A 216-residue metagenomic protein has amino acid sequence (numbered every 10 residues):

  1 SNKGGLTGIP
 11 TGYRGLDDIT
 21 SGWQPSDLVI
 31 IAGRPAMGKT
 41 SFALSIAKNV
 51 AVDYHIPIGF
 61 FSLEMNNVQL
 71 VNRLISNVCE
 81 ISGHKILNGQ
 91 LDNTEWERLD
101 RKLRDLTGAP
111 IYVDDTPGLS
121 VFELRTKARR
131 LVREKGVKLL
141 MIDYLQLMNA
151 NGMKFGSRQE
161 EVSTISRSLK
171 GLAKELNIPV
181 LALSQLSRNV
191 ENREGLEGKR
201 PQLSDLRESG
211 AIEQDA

Functional and structural regions predicted by a protein language model:
S1-D18: N-terminal pre-Walker A segment at the start of P-loop NTPase domains
G4-G5, G83-N93, I111-G118, N149-S163 (+1 more regions): Flexible beta-alpha connector loops of hexameric P-loop NTPases
D18, N49-G136, A150: Cytosolic-facing regulatory segments adjacent to core modules
Q24-V29, I56: Pre-Walker A (Motif I) flank of P-loop NTPase domains
P35: The conserved Walker
K39-T40: Conserved lysine of the Walker
E160-A216: Phosphate-binding/switch region of NTP-binding enzymes
